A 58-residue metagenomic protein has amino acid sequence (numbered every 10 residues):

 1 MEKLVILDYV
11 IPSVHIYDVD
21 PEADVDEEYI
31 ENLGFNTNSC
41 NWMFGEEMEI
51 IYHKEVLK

Functional and structural regions predicted by a protein language model:
M1-E28: N-terminal acidic leader/helix
E31-K58: Short, mixed-charge low-complexity intrinsically disordered segments
